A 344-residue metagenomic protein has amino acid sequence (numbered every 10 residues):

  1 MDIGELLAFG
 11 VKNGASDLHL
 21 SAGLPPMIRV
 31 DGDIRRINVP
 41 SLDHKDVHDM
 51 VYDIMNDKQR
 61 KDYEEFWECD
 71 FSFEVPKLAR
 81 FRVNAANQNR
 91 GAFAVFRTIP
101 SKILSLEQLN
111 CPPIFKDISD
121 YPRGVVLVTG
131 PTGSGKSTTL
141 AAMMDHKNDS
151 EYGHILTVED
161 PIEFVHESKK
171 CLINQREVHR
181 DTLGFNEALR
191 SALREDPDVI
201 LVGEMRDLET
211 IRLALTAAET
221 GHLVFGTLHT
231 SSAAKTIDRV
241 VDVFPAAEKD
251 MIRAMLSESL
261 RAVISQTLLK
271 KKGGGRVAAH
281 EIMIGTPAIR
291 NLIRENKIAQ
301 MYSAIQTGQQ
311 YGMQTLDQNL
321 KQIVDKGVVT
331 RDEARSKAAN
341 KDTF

Functional and structural regions predicted by a protein language model:
M1-F344: Short, flexible helix-loop junctions that flank or precede catalytic/ligand sites
